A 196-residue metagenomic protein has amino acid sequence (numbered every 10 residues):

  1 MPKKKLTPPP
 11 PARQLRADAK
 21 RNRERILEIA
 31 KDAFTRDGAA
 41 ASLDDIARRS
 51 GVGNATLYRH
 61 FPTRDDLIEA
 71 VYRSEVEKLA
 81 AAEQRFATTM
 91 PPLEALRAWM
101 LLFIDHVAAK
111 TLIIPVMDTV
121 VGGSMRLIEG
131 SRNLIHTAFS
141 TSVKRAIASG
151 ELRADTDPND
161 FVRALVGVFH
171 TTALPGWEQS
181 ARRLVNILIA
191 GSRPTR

Functional and structural regions predicted by a protein language model:
M1-P10, T137, T141-S149, G167 (+1 more regions): C-terminal peripheral helix-coil segments that are non-catalytic and often amphipathic
M1-R49, D66-E69: Basic, helix-initiating cap at the start of DNA-binding domains
G38-A39, R59, R153: Helix-turn-helix/winged-helix DNA-binding modules
S42, L112-D118, E151, D155-T156 (+1 more regions): Short, hydrophobic secondary-structure boundary micro-motifs
G51-F61: Short hydrophobic/aromatic patch on the recognition helix
A70, A81-A109: Hydrophobic alpha-helical connector segments
A98, I104-A138, V166-L174: Short secondary-structure transition hinges
L127-L134, A148-R163, T172-S180: All-alpha amphipathic helical-bundle segments outside canonical DNA-binding/catalytic cores that form hydrophobic
